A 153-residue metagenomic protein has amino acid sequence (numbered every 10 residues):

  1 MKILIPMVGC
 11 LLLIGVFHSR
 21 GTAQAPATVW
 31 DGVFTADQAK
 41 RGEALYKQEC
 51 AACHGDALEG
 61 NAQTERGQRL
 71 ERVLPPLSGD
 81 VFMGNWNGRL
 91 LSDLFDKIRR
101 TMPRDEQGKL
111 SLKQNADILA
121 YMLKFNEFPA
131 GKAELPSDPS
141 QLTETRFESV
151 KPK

Functional and structural regions predicted by a protein language model:
M1-V33, S140-K153: N-terminal export/targeting leaders of redox proteins
G21-L45, N61, E106: Electrostatic cytochrome c docking/interface patches
V33, L58-D96: Gly/Gly-Pro-rich "capping" loops immediately C-terminal to redox-active cysteine motifs in periplasmic/lumenal
K40-Q48, G88, L112: Sequence context surrounding c-type heme c attachment/ligation sites in exported
G42, Y46-A57, I118, M122: The canonical Cys-X-X-Cys-His
H54, S78, M102, L123-N126: Protein kinase-like catalytic domain
G79, M83, R100-G108: General structural signal for alpha-helix termini and helix-helix connectors
Q107-K153: Flexible coil segments in periplasmic/lumen-exposed cytochrome c-class electron-transfer proteins
